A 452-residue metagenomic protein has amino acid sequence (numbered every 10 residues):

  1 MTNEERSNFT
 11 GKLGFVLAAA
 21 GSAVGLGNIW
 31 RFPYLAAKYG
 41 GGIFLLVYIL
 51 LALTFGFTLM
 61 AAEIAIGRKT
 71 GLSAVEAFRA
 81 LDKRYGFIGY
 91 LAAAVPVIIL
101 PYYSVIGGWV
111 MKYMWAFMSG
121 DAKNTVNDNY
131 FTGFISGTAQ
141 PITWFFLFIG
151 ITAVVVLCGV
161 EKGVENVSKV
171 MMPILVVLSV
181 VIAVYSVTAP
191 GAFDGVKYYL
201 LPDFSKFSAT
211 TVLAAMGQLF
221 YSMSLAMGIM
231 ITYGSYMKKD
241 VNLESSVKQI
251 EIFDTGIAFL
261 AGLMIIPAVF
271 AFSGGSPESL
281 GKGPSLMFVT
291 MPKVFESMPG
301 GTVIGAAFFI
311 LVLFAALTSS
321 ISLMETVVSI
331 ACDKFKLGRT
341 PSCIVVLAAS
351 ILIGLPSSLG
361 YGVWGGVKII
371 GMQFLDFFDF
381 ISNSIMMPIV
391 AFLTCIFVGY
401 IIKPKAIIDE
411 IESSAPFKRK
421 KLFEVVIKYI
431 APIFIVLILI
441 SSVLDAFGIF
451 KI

Functional and structural regions predicted by a protein language model:
M1-W30, L59-I64, R68-A80, R84-F87 (+2 more regions): Membrane-interface "cap" regions at the ends of multi-pass membrane proteins
T2, G107-S136, Y236-D240, S245 (+5 more regions): Helix-loop-helix connectors at the membrane interface of multi-pass transporters/channels
T2-E5, F9, L13, E165 (+2 more regions): Membrane-embedded translocation segments of transport machinery
N3-R6, Y34-Y39, K69-L91, S104-G163 (+5 more regions): Inter-helical loop and helix-membrane interface segments of multi-pass membrane transporters/permeases
S7, A36-A62, I88, Q140 (+1 more regions): Extracellular loop-to-transmembrane helix junctions
N8, L13-F15, S22, P141-T143 (+5 more regions): Loop-to-transmembrane helix boundary motifs in multi-pass membrane proteins
G11-L51, S245-K248, I252-T255, L286 (+1 more regions): Transmembrane helix-boundary motif of multi-pass solute transporters/channels
L91, G137, F335-L347, D379-I435: C-terminal membrane-solvent junction of multi-pass transporters and transport-like membrane proteins
